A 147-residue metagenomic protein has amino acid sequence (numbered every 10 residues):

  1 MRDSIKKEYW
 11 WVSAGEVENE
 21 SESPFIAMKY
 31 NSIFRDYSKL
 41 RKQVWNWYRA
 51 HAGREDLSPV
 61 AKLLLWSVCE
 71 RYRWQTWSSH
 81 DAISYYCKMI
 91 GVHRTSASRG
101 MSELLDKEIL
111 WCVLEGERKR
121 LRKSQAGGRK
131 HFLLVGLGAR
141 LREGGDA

Functional and structural regions predicted by a protein language model:
M1-M89, T95: Short recognition helix of helix-turn-helix/winged-helix DNA-binding domains
R94-A147: Winged-helix/helix-turn-helix nucleic-acid-interaction surface
